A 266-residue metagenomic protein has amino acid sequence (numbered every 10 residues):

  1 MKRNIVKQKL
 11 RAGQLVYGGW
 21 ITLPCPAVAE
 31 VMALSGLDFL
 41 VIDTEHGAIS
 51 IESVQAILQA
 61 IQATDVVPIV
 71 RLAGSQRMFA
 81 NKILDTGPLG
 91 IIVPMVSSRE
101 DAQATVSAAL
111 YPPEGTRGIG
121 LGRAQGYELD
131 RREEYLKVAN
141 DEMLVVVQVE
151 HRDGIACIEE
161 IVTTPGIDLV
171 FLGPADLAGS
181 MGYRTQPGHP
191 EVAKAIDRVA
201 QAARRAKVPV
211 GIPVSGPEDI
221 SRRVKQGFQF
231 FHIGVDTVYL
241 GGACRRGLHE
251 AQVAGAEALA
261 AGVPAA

Functional and structural regions predicted by a protein language model:
M1-A266: Expand to "…catalyze enediolate/carbanion chemistry for C-C bond making/breaking, isomerization, decarboxylation
